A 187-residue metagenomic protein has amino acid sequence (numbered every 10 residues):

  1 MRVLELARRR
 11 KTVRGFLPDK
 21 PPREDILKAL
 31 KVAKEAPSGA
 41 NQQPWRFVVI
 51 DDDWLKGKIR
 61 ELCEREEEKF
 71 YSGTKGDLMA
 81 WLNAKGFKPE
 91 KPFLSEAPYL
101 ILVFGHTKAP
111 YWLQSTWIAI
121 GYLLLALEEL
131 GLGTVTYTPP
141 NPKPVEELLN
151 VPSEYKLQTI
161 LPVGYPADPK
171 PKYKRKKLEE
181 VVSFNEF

Functional and structural regions predicted by a protein language model:
M1-K20, D25-K28, V32: N-terminal targeting/leader regions
V3-V13, A84-K88, F93, T159-F187: C-terminal helix-cap and adjacent tail motif
L17, F104-K108, N185-E186: Helix-biased detector of long, well-ordered alpha-helical tracts
A33-K34, I101, G105-L148: Small-aliphatic-rich amphipathic alpha-helix that forms the alpha element of a beta-alpha
P37-A40: Glycine-rich phosphate/pyrophosphate-binding beta-alpha loops
Q43-T116: Glycine/small-residue-rich phosphate/adenosyl-binding loop
E64-E66, L102, L149-G164: Short, conserved aromatic-histidine micro-motifs
E147-S153, P169-K174: Short proline/glycine-enriched turn/loop segments at secondary-structure junctions
